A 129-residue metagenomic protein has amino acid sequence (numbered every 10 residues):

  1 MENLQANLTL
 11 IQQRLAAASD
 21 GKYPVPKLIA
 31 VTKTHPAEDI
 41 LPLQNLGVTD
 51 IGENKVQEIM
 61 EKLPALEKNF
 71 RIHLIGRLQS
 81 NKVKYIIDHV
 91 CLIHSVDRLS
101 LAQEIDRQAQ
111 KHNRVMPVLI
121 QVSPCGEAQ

Functional and structural regions predicted by a protein language model:
M1-Q129: Conserved alpha/beta-domain cores
